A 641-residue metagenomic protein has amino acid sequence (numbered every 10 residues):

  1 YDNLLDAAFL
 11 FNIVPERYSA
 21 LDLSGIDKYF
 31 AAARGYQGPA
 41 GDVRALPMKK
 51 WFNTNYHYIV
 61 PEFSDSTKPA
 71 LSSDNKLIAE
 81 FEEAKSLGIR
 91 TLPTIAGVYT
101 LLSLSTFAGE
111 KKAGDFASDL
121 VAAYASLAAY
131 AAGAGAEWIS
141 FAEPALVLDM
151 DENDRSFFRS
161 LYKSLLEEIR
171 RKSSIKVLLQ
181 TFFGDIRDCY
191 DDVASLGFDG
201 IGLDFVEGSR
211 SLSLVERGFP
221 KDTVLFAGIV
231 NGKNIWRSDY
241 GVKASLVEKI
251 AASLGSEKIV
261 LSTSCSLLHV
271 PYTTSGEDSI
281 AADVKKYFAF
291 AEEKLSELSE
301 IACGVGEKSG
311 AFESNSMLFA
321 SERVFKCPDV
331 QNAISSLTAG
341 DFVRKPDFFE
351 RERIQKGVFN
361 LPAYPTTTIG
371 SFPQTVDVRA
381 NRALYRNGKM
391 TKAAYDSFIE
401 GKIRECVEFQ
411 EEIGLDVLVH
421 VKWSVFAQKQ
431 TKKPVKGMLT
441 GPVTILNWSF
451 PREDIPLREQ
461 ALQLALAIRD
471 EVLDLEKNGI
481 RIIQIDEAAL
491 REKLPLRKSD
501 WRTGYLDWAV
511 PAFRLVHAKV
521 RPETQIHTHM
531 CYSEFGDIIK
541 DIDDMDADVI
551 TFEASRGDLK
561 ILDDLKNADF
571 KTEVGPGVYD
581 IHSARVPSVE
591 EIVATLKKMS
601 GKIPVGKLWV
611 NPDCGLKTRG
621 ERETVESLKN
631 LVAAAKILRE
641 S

Functional and structural regions predicted by a protein language model:
Y1-S641: Domain-level signal for soluble alpha/beta catalytic cores
